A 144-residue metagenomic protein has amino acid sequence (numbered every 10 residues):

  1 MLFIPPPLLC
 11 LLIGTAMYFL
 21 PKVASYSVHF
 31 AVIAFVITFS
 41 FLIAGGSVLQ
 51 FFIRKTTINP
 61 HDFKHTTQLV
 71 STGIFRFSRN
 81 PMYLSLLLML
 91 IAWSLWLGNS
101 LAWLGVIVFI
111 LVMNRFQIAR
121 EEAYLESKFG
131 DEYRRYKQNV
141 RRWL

Functional and structural regions predicted by a protein language model:
M1-T72, L84-L144: Membrane-anchoring alpha-helices and their flanking helix-loop junctions
R76-F77: Short alpha-helical catalytic segment bearing the HExxH-like zincin motif of zinc-dependent metalloproteases
N80: Extended, alpha-helix-rich binding/interface surfaces that flank or overlap catalytic cores and mediate recognition
